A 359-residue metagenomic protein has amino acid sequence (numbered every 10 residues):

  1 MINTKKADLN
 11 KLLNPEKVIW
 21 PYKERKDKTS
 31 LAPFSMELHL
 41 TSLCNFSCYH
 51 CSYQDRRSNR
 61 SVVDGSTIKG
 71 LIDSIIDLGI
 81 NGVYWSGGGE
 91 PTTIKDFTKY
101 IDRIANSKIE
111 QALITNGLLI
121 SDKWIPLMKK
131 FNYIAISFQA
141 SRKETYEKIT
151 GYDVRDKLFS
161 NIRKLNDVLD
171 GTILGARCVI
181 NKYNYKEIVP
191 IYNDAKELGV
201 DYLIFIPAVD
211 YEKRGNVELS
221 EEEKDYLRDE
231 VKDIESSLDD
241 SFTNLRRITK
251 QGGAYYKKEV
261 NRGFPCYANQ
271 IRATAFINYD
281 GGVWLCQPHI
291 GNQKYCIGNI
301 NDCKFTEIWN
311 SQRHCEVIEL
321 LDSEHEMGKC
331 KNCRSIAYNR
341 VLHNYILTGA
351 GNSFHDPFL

Functional and structural regions predicted by a protein language model:
M1-A32, Q54, K258, G282-V283 (+1 more regions): Flexible mid-to-C-terminal extensions adjoining Fe-S/redox cofactors in radical SAM and related proteins
M1-I2, A7-N10, H39, V63 (+4 more regions): Radical SAM enzyme [4Fe-4S]-AdoMet core and its adjacent flexible, acidic and glycine-rich loops/tails across
I2-Y133, E144, K148, Y152 (+5 more regions): Conserved alpha-helical substructure of the radical SAM core
L43, S47, P265, K329: The −1 position to Zn-ligating cysteines in a subset of zinc-ribbon hairpins
D55, G87, F138, P207 (+1 more regions): Residues that line or immediately flank small-molecule/substrate-binding pockets and catalytic motifs
Y84, G175-A176, V317-I318: Short, hydrophobic secondary-structure boundary micro-motifs
G88-G89, R246, N332: Short, solvent-exposed turn/loop segments enriched in Gly/Ser/Thr/Pro and often Arg
